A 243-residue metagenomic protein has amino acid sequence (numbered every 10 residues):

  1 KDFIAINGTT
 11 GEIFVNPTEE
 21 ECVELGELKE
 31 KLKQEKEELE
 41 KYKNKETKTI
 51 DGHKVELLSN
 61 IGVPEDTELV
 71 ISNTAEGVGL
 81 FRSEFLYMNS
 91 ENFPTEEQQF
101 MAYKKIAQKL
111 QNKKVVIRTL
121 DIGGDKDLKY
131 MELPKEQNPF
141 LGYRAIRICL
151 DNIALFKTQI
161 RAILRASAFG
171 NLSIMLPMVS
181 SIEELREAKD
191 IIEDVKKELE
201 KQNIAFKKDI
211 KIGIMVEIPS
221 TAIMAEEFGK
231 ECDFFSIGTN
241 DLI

Functional and structural regions predicted by a protein language model:
K1, V15-P17, M88-N92: Short, charged, surface-exposed secondary-structure boundary motifs
K1-G8: Conformationally flexible catalytic loops at phosphate/diphosphate-handling active centers
T10, P17, G26: Beta-strand/loop-dominated core regions that host nucleotide or nucleotide-derived cofactor-binding catalytic loops
E35-I243: Conserved alpha/beta-domain cores
